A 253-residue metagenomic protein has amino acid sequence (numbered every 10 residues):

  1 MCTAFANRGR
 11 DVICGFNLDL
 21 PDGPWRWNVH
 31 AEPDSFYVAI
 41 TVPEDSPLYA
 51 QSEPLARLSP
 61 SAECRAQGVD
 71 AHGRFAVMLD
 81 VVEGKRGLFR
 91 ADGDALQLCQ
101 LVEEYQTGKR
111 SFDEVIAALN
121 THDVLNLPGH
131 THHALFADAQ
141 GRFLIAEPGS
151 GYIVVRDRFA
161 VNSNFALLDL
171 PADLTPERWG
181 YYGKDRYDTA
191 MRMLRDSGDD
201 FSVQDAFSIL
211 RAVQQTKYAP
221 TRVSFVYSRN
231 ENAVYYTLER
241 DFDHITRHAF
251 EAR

Functional and structural regions predicted by a protein language model:
M1-T107, H130-H132, A137-R253: C-terminal, well-structured catalytic/ligand-binding subdomain of enzymes
V102-N120, V124: Short N-terminal edge-element motif at the start of the domain
V124-H130: Short arginine-rich
